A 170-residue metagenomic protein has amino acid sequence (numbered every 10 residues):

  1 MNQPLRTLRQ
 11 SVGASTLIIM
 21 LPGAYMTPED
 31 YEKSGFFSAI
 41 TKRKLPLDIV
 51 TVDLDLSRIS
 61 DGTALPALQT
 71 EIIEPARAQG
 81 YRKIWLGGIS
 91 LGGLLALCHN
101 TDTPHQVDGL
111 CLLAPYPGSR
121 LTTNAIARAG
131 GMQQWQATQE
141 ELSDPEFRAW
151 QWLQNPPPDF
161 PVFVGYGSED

Functional and structural regions predicted by a protein language model:
M1-R43: Short, surface-exposed "cap/lid" segments of acyl-processing enzymes
A24, S90, S168-D170: Residue-level signal for short, function-critical loop segments
I40-I59: Conserved alpha/beta-hydrolase
I59-A78: Alpha/beta-hydrolase active-site loop
G87-A96: Gly/Ala-rich beta-loop-alpha elbow adjacent to hydrolase catalytic centers
C98-L142: Hydrolase active-site cap/lid region
Q133-D170: The feature captures the conserved acid-bearing segment of alpha/beta-hydrolase catalytic domains
